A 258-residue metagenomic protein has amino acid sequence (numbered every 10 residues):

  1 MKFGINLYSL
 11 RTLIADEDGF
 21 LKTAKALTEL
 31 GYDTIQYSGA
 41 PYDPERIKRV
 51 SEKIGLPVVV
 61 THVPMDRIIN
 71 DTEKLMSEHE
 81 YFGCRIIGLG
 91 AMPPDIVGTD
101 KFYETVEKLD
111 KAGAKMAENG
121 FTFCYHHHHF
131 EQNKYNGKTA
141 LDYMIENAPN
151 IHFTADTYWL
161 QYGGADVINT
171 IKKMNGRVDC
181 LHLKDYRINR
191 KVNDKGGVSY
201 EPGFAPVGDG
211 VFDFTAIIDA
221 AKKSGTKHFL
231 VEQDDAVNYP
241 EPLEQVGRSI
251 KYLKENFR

Functional and structural regions predicted by a protein language model:
M1-R85, H152, K251, E255-R258: N-terminal pre-domain/capping segments
N6-L10, S38-A40, H62-D66, M92-P94 (+4 more regions): Active-site beta-loop-alpha junctions enriched in small/polar residues
E29, D33, E45, P57 (+3 more regions): Active-site acidic/histidine proton-transfer and metal-coordination neighborhood in alpha/beta enzyme cores
Q36, V60, G88, C124 (+3 more regions): Conserved beta-strand positions in the central sheet of alpha/beta enzyme cores
I54, F82, E118-N119, R177 (+1 more regions): Helix C-cap/helix->beta junction micro-motif
E118-V211: Acidic/histidine-rich catalytic cores of soluble enzymes
G210-I218, S224, H228-E232: H/E-rich (His + Asp/Glu) clusters that bind or coordinate divalent metals
L230-P240: A short, acidic, flexible beta-alpha connecting loop/helix-capping segment that sits on the rim of active
